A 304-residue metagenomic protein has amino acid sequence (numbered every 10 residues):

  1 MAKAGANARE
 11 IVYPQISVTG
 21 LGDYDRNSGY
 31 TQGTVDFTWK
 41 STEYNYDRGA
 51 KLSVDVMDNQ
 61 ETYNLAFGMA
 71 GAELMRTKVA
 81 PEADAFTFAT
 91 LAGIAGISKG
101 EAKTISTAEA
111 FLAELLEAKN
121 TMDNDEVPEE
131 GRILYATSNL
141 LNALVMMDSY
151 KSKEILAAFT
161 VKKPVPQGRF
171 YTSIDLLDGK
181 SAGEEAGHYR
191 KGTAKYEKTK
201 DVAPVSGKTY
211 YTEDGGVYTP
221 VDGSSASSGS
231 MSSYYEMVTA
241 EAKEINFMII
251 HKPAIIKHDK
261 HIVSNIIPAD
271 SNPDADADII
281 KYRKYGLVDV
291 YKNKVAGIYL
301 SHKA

Functional and structural regions predicted by a protein language model:
A4-T19, K40-N45, T62, S106 (+2 more regions): Sequence/fold signature of self-assembling virion shell proteins
Y13, F37-G100, D123-S138, N265-V290: Long, contiguous amphipathic alpha-helices that act as assembly "spine/axial" helices in icosahedral shell and virion
G22-S28, N293: Short, glycine/acidic-enriched capping/hinge loops at junctions between secondary-structure elements
R26-S28, E126, F170-L176: Glycine-centered small-residue hotspots that permit tight backbone geometry or close packing
S28-T31, V35-D36: Active-site-surrounding "flap" and adjacent substrate/cofactor-binding loops of secreted or lumenal enzymes, prototyped
L74, E114-T121, R283, A296: Short, hydrophobic/aromatic alpha-helical segments in well-folded domains
G96-V165: Extended, solvent-exposed, turn-rich assembly/linker loops in the middle of proteins
